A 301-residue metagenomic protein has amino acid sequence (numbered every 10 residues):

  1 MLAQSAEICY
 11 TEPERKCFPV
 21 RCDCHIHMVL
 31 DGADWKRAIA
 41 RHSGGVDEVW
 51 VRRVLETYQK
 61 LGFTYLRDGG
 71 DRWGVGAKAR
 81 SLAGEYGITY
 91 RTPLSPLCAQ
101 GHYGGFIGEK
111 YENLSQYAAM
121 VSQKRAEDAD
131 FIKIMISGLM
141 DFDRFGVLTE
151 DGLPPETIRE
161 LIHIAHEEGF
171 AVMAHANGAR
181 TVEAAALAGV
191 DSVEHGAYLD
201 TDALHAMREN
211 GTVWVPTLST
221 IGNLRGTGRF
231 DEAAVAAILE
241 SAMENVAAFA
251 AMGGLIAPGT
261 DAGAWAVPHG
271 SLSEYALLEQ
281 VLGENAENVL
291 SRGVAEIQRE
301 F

Functional and structural regions predicted by a protein language model:
E7-T11, K16: Short, positively charged and aromatic/hydrophobic N-terminal segments
R15-K16, R21-L82, G101-G104: Metal-associated gating/positioning segment near the N- to mid-region
H27-D31, R72-G76, C98-A99, G138-F142 (+4 more regions): Active-site environment of divalent metal-dependent phosphoester hydrolases
D31-G45, Q100-Y111, D143-D151, R225-A234: Acidic/histidine-rich helix-loop elements that form or flank divalent-metal/phosphate-binding sites at the catalytic
G32-R37, V182-A188, I221-E232, A242 (+1 more regions): Histidine/acidic-residue-rich catalytic or RNA/ligand-binding cores of hydrolases and nuclease-related proteins
E48-A77, G87-L97, A129-F142, A171 (+1 more regions): Divalent metal-dependent hydrolysis catalytic cores, especially in the metallo-beta-lactamase
S115-M135, D141-W214, V235-I256: Histidine/acidic residue-rich metal-binding segments in metalloenzymes
E167, L239-F301: His/Asp/Glu-enriched, well-ordered alpha-helical/loop segment that forms or immediately abuts the divalent-metal
